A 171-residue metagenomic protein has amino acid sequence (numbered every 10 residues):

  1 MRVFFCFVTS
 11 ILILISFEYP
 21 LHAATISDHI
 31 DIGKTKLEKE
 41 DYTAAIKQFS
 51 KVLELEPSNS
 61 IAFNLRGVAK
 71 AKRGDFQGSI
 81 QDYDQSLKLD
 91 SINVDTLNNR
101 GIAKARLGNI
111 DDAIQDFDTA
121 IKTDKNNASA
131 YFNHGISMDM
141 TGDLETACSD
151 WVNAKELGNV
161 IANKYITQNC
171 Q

Functional and structural regions predicted by a protein language model:
R2-Q171: Alpha-helical tetratricopeptide repeat
